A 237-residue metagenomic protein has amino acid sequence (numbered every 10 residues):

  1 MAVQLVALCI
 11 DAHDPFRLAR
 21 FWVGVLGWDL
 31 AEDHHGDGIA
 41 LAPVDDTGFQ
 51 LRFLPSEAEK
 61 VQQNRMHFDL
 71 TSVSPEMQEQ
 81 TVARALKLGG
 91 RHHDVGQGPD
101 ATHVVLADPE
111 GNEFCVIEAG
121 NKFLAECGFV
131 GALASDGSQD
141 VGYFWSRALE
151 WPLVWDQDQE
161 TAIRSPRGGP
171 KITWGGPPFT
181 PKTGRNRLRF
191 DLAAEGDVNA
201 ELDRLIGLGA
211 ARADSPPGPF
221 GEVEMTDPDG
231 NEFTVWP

Functional and structural regions predicted by a protein language model:
M1-H34, L41-D94, A107-D158, I163-P216 (+1 more regions): Glyoxalase I/VOC metalloenzyme domain signal
P99-A101, G218-F220: Short, small/polar residue-rich loop motifs at catalytic or cofactor-binding pockets
